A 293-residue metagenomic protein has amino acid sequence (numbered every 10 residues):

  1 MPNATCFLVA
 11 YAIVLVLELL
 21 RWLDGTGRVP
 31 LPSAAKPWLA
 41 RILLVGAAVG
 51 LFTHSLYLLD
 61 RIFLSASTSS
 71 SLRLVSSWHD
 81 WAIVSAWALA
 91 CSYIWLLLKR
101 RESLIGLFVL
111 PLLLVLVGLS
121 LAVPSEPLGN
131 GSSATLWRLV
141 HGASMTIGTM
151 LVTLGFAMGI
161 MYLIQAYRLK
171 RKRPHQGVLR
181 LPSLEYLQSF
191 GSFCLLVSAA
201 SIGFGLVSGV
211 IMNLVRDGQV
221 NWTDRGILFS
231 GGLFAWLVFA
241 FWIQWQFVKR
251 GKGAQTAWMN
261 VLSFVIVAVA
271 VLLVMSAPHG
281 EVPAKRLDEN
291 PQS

Functional and structural regions predicted by a protein language model:
P2-V29, P37-S69, L74-E126, S144-Q165 (+2 more regions): Hydrophobic cores of alpha-helical transmembrane segments in multi-pass integral membrane proteins
A122-S133, R171-H175, G205: Peri-membrane helix termini and adjoining interfacial loops of integral membrane proteins
S132-T146: Acidic/Ser/Thr-rich, low-complexity mid-to-C-terminal regulatory regions of eukaryotic proteins
K170-E185: Juxtamembrane inter-helical linkers in multi-pass membrane proteins
G280-S293: Membrane-interface segments at or immediately adjacent to transmembrane helices that form the boundary between
